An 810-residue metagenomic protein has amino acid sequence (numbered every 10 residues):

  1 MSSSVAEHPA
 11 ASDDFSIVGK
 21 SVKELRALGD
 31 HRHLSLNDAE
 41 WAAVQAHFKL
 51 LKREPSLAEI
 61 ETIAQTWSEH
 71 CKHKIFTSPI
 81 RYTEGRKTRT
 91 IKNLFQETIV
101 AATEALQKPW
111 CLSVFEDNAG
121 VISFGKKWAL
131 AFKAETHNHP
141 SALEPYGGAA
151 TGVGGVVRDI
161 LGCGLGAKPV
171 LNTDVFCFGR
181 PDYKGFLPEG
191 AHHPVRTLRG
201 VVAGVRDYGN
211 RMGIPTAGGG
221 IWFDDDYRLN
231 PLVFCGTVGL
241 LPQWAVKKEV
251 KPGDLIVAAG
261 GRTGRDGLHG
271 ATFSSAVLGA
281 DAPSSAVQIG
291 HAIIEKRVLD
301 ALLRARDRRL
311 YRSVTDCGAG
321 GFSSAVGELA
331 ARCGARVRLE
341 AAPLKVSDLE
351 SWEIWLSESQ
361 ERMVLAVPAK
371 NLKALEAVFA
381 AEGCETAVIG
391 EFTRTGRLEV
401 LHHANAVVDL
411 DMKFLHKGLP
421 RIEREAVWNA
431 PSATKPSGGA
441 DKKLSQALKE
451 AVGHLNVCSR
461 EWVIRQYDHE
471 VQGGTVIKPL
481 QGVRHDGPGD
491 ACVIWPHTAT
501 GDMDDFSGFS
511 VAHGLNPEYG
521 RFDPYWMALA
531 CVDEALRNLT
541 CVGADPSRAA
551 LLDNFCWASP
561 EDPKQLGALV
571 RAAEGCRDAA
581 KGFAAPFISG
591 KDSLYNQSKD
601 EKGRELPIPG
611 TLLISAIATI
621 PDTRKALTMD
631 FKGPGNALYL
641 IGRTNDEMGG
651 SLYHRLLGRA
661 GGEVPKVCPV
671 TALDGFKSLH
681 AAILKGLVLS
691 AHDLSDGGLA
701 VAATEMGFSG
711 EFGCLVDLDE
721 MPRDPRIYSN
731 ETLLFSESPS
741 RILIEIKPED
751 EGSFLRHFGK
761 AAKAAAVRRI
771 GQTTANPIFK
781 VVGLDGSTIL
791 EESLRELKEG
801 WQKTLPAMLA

Functional and structural regions predicted by a protein language model:
S2-A810: Glycine/proline-enriched, intrinsically flexible loops and inter-domain linkers
